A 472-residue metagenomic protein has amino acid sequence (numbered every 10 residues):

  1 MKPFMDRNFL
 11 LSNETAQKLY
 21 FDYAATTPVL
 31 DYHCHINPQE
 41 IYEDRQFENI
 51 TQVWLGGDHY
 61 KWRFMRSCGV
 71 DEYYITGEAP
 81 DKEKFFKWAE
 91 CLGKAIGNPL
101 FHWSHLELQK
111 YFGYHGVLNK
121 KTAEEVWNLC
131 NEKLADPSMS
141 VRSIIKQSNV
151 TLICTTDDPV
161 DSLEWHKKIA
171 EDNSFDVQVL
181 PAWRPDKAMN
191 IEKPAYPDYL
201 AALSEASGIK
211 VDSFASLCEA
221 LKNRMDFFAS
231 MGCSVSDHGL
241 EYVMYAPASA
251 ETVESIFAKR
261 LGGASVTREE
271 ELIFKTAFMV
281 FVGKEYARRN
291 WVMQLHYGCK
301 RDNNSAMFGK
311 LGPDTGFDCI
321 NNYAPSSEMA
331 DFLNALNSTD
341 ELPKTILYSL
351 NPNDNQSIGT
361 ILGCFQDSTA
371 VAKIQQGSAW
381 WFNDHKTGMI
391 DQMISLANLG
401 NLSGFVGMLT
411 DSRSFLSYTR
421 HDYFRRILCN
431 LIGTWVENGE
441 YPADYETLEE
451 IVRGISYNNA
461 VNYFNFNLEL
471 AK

Functional and structural regions predicted by a protein language model:
K2-R289, E341-P343, L347-N353, G359 (+1 more regions): Metal-cofactor-binding active-site regions of metalloenzymes
M244-K259, A277, L295, C299-P343 (+1 more regions): Catalytic core of soluble alpha/beta enzymes
V292: Residue-level detector of anion-binding/catalytic polar loops
